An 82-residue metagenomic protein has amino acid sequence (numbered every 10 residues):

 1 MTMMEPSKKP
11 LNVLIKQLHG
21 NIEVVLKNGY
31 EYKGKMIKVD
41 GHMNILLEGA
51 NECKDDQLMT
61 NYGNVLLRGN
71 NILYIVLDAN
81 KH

Functional and structural regions predicted by a protein language model:
M1-H82: Conserved RNA-binding domains used in RNP assembly and mRNA/RNA metabolism
